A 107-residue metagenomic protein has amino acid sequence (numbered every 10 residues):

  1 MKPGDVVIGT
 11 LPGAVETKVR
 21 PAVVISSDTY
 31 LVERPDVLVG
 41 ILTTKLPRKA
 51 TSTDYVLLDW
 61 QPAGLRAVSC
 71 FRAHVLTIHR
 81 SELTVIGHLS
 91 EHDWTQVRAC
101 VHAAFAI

Functional and structural regions predicted by a protein language model:
V15-V19, V24-D59: Compact nucleic-acid interaction/catalytic patches
W60-I107: C-terminal terminal-subdomain/extension
